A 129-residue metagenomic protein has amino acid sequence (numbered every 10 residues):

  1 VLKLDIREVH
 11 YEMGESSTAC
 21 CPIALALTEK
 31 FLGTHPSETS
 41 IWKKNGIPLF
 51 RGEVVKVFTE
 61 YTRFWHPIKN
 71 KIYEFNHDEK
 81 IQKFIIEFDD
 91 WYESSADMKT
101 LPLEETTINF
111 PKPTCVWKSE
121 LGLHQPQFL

Functional and structural regions predicted by a protein language model:
V1-L129: Domain-length accessory/inserted modules outside core catalytic folds
